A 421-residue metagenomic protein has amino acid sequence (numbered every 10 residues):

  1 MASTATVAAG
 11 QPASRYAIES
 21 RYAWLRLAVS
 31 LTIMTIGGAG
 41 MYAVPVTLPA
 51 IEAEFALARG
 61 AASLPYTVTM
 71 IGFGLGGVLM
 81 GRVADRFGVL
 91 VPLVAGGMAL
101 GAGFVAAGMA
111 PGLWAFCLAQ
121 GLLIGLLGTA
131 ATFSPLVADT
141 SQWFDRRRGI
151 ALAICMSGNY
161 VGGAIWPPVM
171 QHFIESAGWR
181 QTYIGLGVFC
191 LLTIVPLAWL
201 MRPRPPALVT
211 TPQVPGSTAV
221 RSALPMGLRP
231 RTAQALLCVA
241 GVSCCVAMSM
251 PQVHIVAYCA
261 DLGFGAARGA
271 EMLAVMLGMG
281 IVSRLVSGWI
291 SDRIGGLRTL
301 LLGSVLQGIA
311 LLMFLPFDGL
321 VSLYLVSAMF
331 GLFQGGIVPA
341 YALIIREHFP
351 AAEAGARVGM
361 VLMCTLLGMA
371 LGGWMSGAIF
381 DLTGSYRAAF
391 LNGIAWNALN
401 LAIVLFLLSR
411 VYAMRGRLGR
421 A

Functional and structural regions predicted by a protein language model:
L25-R59, M80, W166-P167, M250-V256: Extracytoplasmic
T35, G103, A115-A131, V242 (+1 more regions): Hydrophobic core of transmembrane alpha-helices in multi-pass small-molecule transporters, especially MFS/SLC-type
V44-L48, R231-W289: Extracytoplasmic gate region of multi-pass secondary transporters
I51-E52, V83-A84, I165-A177, C259-A260 (+2 more regions): Interfacial helix-cap and linker-helix signal at transmembrane-aqueous boundaries of multi-pass secondary transporters
L75-W114, S291: Conserved MFS/SLC helix-loop-helix module at the cytosolic interface between two early adjacent transmembrane helices
V91-V105, R298-M313: Structural signature of the two symmetry-related core transmembrane helices
Q120-S157: Cytoplasmic helix-loop-helix junction between adjacent transmembrane helices in 12-TM secondary transporters
C155, N159-P205: Helix-loop-helix hairpin linking two adjacent transmembrane segments in secondary transporters
